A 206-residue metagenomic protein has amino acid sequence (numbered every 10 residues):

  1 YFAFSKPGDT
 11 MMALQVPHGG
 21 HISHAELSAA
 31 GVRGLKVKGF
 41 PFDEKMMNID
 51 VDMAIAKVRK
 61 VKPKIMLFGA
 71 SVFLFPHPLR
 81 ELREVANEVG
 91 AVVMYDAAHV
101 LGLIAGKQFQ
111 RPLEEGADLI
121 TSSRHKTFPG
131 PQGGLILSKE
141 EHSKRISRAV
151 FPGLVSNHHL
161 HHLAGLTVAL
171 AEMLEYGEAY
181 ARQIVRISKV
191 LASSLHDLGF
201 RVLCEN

Functional and structural regions predicted by a protein language model:
Y1-G199: Conserved PLP-enzyme active-site core in the AAT-like
R201-N206: Conserved PLP-binding catalytic core of the aspartate aminotransferase-like
